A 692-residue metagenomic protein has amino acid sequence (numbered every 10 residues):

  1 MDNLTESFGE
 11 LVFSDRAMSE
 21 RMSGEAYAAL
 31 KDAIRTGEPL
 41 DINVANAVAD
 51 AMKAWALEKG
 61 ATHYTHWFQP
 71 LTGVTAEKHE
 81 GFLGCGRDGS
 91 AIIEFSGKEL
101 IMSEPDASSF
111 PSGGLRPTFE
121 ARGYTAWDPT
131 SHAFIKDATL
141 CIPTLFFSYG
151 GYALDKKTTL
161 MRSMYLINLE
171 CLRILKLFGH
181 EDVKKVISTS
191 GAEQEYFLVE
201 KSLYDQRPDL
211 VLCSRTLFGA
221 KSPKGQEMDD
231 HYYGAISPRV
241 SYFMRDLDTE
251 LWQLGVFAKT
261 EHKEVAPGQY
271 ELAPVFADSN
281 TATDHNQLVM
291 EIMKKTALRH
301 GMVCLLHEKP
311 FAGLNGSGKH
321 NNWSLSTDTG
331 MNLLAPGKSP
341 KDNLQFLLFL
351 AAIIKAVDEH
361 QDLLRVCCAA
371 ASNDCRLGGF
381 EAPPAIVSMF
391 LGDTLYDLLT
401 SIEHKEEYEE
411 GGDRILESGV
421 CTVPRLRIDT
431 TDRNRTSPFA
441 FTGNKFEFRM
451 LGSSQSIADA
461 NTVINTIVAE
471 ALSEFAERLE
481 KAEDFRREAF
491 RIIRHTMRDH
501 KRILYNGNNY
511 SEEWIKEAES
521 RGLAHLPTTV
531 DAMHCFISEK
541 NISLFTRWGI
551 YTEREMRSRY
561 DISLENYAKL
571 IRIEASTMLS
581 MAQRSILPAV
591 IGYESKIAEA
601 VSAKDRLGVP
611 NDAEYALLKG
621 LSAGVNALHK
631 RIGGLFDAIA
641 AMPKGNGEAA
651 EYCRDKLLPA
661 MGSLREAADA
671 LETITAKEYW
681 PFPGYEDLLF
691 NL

Functional and structural regions predicted by a protein language model:
M1-A28, D41, R122-I142, T442 (+1 more regions): Catalytic pocket of metal/acid-base enzymes, prominently hydrolases
M1-S14, A33-R35, P223-Y232: Gly-rich Lys/Arg/Thr-decorated short loops/hinges at beta-loop-alpha junctions or inter-strand turns that position
F8-A121: Active-site core of metal-dependent hydrolases
V44, F68, S96, P274-F276 (+5 more regions): Active-site proximal loops enriched in glycine and acidic residues that flank catalytic Cys/His/Asp and coordinate
V44-V48, F68-P70, K98-E99, F146 (+4 more regions): Active-site-proximal loop/turn and secondary-structure-junction residues that shape catalytic pockets, frequently
G73-G89, P105-S108, G113, R207 (+4 more regions): Short linear, low-complexity motifs centered on an aromatic residue
R122-L306, N315-G318, L325-D561: Glycine-rich, acidic/polar active-site loops that bind/position phosphate-bearing ligands
I493, R498-L692: C-terminal amphipathic alpha-helical interaction region
